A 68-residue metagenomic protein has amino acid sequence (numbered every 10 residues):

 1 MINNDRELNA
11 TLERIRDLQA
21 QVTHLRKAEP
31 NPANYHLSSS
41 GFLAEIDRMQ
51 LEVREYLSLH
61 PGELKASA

Functional and structural regions predicted by a protein language model:
M1-E13: Short, charge/polar-rich alpha-helical segments
T11, I15-R26, M49, V53-Y56: Non-transmembrane amphipathic alpha-helical segments
A33-G62: Short, charge-rich amphipathic interface segments used for partner binding and complex assembly
A66-A68: Domain-scale macromolecular recognition modules
